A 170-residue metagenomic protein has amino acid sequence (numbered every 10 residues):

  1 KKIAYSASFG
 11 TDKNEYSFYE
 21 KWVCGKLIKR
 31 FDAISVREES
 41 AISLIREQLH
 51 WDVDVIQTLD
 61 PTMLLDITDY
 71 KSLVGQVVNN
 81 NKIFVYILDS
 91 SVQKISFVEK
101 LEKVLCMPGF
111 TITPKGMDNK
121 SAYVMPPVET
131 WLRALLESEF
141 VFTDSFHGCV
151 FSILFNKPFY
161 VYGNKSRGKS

Functional and structural regions predicted by a protein language model:
K1-S170: Active-site anion-handling motifs in enzyme catalytic cores
